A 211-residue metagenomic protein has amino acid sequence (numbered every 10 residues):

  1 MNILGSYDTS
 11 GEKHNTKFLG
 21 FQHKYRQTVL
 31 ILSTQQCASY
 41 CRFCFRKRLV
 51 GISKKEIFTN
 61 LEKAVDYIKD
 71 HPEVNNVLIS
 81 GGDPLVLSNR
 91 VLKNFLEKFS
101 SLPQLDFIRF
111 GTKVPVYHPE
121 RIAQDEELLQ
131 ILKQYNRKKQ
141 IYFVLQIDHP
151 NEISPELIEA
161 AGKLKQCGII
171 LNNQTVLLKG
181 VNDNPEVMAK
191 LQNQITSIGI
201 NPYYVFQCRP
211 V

Functional and structural regions predicted by a protein language model:
M1-L30, R48: N-terminal [4Fe-4S]-dependent radical SAM core
N2-S6, G51, P115-Y117, Q174-T175: N-terminal start-of-chain detector that recognizes signal peptides and the immediate post-cleavage beginning
E12-T16, Y40, N136, Q166-C167: Short, flexible segments with low predicted structural confidence
K13, Y25, E56-N60, Q124 (+1 more regions): Short secondary-structure boundary/capping elements
H23-I57, F110: Canonical Radical SAM [4Fe-4S] cluster-binding loop centered on the CxxxCxxC motif and its immediate flanking residues
Y25, F43-C44, L61, I79 (+1 more regions): Broad hydrophobic/π-residue packing in well-ordered secondary structure
I31-L32, F43-C44, N76-L85, F99: Conserved catalytic-core segments centered on acid/base and nucleophilic motifs
E62-D70, N76, L85-V211: Conserved AdoMet/S-adenosylmethionine-binding subsite of the radical SAM
